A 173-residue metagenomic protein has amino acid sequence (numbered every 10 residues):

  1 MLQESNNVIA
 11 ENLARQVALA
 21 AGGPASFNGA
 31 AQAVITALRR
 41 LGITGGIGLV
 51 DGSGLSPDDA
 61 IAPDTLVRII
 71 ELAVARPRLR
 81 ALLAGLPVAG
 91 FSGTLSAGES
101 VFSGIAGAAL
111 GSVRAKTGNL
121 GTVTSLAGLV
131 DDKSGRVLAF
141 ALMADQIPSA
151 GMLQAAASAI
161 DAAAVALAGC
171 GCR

Functional and structural regions predicted by a protein language model:
L2-R80: A small/polar active-site loop signature that marks catalytic segments
S5, L13-V17, V50-G52, G85-G90 (+2 more regions): Active-site-proximal beta-strand/loop segments in catalytic clefts of secreted hydrolases
I9-R15, L126-G128, R136-G151: Short, well-ordered beta-strand elements
P24-A25, G46, R76-G85, G93-S100 (+3 more regions): Extended hydrophobic-aromatic, low-complexity segments
D58-A109: A conserved catalytic-loop motif detector
L66, F140, A163: Hydrophobic, well-ordered secondary-structure elements that form the walls of internal hydrophobic environments
F102-S134, M143: Short, Gly/Ser/Thr-enriched beta-strand-loop segments that form substrate-interacting elements of hydrolase/peptidase
D161-R173: Short, gly/Ser/Thr-rich active-site loops of penicillin-recognizing serine hydrolases
